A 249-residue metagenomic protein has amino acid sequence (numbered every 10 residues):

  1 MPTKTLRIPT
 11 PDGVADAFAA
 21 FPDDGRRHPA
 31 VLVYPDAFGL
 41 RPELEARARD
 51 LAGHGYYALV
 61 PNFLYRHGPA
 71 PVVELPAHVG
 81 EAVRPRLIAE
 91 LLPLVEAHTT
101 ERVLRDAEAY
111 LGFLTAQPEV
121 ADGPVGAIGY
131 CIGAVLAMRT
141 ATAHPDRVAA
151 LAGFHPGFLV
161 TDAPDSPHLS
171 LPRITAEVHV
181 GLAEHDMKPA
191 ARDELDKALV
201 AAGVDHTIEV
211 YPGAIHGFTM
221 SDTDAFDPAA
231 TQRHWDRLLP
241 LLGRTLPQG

Functional and structural regions predicted by a protein language model:
M1-G249: N-terminal cap/leader regions of alpha/beta-hydrolase-fold enzymes, predominantly small-molecule hydrolases
